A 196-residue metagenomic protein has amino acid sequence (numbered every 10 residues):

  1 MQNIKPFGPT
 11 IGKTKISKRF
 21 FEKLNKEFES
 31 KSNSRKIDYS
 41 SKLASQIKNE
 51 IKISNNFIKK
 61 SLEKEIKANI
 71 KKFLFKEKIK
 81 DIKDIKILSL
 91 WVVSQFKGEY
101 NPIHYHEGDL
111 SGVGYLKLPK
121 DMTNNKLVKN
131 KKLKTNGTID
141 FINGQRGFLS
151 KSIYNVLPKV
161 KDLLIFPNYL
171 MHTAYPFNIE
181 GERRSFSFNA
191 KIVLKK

Functional and structural regions predicted by a protein language model:
M1-D81, W91, G98-N101: Non-heme Fe(II)/2-oxoglutarate
K59, Y105, I179: Aromatic-acidic/polar surface patches that form glycan- and anion
D84: Long, positively charged binding patches that form subdomain-scale interaction surfaces for polyanionic ligands
L88-I165, E182, I192: Catalytic core of non-heme Fe(II) oxygenases with the double-stranded beta-helix
N101-P102, T173-A174, K195: Short catalytic/ligand-binding loop motif for oxyanion handling, primarily in non-cytosolic enzymes, centered on
M171-S185: Ligand-binding loop in jelly-roll beta-barrel domains
N189-K196: Double-stranded beta-helix
